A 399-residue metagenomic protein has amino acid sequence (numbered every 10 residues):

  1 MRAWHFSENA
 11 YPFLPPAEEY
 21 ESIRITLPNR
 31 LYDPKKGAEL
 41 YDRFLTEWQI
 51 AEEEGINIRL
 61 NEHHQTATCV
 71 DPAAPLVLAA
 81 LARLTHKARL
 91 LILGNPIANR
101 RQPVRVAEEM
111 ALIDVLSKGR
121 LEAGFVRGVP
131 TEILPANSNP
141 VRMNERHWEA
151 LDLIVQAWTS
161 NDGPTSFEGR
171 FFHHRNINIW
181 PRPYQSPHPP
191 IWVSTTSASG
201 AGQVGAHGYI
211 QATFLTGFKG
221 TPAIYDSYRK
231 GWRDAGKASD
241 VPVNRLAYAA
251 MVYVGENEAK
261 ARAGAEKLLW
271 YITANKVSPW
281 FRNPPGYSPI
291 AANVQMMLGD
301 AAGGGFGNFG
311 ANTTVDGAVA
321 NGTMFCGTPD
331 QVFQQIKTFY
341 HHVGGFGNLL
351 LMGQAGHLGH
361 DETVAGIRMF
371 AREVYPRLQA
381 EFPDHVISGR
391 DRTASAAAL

Functional and structural regions predicted by a protein language model:
M1-A88, P189, S388-A397: N-terminal beta1-alpha1-beta2 module of alpha/beta enzyme domains
A3, E62, L81, I113 (+7 more regions): Conserved, mostly hydrophobic/aromatic
A3-S7, I58-L60, L90-L93, L121-F125 (+4 more regions): Hydrophobic faces of well-ordered beta-strands that scaffold small-molecule active sites in alpha/beta enzyme cores
H5-Y32, V141-W180, G220-V343, Q379-L399: An alpha-helical appendage that flanks or caps ligand/catalytic pockets
P28-Y41, G94-V104, Q185-T195, V252-Y253 (+1 more regions): Active-site mouth loops of central-metabolism enzymes
Q49-E53, L78-K87, M110, D114-L121 (+3 more regions): Acidic (Asp/Glu)-rich catalytic clusters
R59-V77, I97, L134, L215-T216 (+1 more regions): Glycine-rich, proline-tolerant flexible connector loops at the mouths of alpha/beta enzymes
S197-G220, I224: A conserved active-site cap/scaffold subdomain adjacent to cofactor or substrate pockets
